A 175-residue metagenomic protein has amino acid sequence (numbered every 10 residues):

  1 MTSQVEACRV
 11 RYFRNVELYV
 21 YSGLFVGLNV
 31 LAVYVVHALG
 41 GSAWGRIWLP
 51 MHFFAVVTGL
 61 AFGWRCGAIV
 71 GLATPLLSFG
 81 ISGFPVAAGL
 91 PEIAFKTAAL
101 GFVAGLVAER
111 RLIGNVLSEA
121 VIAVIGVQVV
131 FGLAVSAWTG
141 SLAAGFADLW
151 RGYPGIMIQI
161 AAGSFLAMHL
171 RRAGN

Functional and structural regions predicted by a protein language model:
M1-N175: Loop-helix junctions at membrane interfaces
